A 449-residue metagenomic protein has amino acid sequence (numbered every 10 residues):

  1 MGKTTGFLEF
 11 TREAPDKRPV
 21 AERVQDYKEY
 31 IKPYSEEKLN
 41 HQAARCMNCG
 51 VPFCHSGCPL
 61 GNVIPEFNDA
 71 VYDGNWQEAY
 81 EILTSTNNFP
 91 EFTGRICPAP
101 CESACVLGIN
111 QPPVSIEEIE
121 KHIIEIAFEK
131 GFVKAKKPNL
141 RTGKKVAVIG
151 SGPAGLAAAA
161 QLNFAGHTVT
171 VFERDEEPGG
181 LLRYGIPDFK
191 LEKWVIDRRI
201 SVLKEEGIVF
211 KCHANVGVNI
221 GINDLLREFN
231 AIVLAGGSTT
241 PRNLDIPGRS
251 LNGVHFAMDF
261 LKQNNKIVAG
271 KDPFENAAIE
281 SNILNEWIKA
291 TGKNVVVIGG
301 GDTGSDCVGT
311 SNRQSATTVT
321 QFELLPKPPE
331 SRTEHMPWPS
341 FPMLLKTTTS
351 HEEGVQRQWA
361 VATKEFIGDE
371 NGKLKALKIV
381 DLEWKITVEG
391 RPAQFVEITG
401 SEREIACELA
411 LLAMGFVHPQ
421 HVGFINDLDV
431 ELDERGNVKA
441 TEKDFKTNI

Functional and structural regions predicted by a protein language model:
T4-P19, E29, A43, M47 (+2 more regions): Short Fe-S-cluster ligation motifs
T5-K32, G61-D73, E78-T84, I109 (+7 more regions): Beta1-alpha1 glycine-rich phosphate/pyrophosphate-binding loop at the start of Rossmann-like nucleotide-binding domains
L39: Short phosphate-coordinating micro-motif centered on Lys-Gly-acidic
S56, N62-P138, K204, C212 (+3 more regions): Glycine/serine-rich phosphate-binding loop and adjoining beta1-alpha1 elements at the start of nucleotide-handling
L140, K145-I149, D197-P247, K364-I379 (+3 more regions): Feature captures the FAD/FMN-dependent oxidoreductase FAD-binding
R141-A154, A290-G301: Beta1/beta-strand and adjacent pyrophosphate-binding region of the FAD-binding site in flavoprotein oxidoreductases
S250-G292, I386-I449: FAD-site-proximal beta/loop scaffold in flavoenzymes
A278-L284, I288-V319: Predominantly flavin-linked oxidoreductase catalytic cores and closely associated redox partners
